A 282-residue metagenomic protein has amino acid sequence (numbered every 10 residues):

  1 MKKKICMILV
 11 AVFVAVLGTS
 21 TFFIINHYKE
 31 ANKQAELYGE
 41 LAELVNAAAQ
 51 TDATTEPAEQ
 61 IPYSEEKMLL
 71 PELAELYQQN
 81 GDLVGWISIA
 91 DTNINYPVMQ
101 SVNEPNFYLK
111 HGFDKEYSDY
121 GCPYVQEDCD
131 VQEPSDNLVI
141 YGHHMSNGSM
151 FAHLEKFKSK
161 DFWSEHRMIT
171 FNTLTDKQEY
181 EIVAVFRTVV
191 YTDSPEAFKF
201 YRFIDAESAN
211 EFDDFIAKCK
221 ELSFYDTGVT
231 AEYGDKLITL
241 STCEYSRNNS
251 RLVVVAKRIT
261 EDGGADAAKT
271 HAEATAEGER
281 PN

Functional and structural regions predicted by a protein language model:
M1-F13: N-terminal Sec-pathway targeting helices
L17-N282: Solvent-exposed, non-transmembrane regions of membrane-associated and secreted proteins
